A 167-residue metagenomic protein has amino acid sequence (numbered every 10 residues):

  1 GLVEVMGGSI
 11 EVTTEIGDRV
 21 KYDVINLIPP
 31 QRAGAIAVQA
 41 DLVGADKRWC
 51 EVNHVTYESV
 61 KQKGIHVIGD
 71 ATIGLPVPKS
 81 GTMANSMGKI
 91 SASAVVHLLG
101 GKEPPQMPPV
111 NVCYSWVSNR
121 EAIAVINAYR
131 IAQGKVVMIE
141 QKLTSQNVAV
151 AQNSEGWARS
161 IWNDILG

Functional and structural regions predicted by a protein language model:
G1-I10: A conserved short coil-to-beta-strand element within the FAD-binding core of flavoproteins
L2, V24-R32, V117-E121: Glycine-rich beta-alpha junction loops
E15-G17: Glycine-centered tight beta-turn/hairpin loop motif at sheet-sheet or coil-to-beta transitions
R19-K89, H97: FAD-site-proximal beta/loop scaffold in flavoenzymes
A35-A37, N111-W116: Central beta-strand plus flanking loop segment that forms part of the substrate or channel wall within the catalytic
R48-H66, M107, V117-M138: FAD-binding beta-loop-beta segment adjacent to the flavin cofactor pocket
A84-P109, S115, W162: Internal hydrophobic alpha-helix adjacent to the cofactor/substrate pocket in enzyme cavities
A124-G167: C-terminal auxiliary extensions adjacent to catalytic cores
